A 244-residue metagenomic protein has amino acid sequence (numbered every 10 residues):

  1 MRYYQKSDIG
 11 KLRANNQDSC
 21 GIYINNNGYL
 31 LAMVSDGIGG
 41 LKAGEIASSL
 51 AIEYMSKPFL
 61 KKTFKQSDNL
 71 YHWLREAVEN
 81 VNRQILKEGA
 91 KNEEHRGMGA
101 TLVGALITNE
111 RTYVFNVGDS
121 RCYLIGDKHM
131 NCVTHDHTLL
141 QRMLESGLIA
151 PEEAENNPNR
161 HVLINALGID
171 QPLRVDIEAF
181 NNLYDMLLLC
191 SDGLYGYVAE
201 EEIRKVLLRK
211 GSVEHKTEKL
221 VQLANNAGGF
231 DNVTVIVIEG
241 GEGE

Functional and structural regions predicted by a protein language model:
M1-E244: PP2C/PPM-type serine/threonine phosphatase catalytic domain
